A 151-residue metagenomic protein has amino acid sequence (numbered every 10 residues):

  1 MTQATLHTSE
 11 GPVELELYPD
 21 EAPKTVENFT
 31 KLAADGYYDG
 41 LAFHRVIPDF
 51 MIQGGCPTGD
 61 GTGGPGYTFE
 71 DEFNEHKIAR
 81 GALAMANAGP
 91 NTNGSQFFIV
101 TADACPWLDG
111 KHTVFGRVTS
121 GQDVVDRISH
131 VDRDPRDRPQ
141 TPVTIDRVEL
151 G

Functional and structural regions predicted by a protein language model:
M1-G151: Cyclophilin-like peptidyl-prolyl cis-trans isomerases
